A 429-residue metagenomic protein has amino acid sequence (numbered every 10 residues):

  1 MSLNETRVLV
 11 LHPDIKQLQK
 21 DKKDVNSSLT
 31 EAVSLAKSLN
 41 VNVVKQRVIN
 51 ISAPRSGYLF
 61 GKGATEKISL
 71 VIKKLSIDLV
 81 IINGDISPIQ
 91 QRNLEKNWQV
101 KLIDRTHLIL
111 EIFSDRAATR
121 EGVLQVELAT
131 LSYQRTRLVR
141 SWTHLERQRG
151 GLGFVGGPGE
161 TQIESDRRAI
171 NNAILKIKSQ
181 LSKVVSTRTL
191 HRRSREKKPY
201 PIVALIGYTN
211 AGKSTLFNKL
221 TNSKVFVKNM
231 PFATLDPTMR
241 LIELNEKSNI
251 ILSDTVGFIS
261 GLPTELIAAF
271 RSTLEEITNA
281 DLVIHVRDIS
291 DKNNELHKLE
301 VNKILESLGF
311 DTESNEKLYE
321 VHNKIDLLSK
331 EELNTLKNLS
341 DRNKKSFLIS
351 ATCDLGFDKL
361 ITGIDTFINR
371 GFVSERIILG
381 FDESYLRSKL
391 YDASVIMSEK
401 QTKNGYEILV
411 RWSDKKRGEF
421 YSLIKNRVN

Functional and structural regions predicted by a protein language model:
M1-E111, L423-N429: N-terminal accessory targeting/assembly segments
L3-E5, L145-L282: Conserved G1/Walker A P-loop phosphate-binding module
V10-D14, Q46-I49, I81-N83, I284-D288 (+3 more regions): Conserved beta-strand segments of the P-loop GTPase G domain that flank and frequently precede/overlap
D14-L18, I51-A53, D85-P88, H107-L110 (+6 more regions): Conserved nucleotide-binding/hydrolysis micro-motifs of P-loop NTPases
Q17-D24, R55-Y58, R116-R120, Q162 (+4 more regions): Flexible beta-alpha connector loops of hexameric P-loop NTPases
L29, V33-K37, S69-L70, K74 (+3 more regions): Conserved C-terminal guanine-recognition region of P-loop GTPase G domains, centered on the G4
V100-F154, D311-Y319, I325-F381: Canonical P-loop GTPase G-domain recognition
G371-N429: NTP-binding/hydrolysis catalytic cores, primarily Walker-type P-loop NTPases
